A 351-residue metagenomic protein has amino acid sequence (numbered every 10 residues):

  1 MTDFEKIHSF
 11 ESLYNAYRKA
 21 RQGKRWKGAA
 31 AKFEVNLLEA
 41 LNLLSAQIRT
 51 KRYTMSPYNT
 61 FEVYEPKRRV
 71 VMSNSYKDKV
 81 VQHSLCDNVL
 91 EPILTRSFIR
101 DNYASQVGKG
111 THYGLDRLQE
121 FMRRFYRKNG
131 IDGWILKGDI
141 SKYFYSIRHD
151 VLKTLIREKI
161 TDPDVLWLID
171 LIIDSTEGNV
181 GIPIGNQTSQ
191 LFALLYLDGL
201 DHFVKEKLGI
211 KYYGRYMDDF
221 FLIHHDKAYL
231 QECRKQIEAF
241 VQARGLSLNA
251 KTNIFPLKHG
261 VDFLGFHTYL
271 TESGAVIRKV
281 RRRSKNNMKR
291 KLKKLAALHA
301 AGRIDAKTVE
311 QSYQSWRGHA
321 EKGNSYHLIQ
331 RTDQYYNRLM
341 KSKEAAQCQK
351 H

Functional and structural regions predicted by a protein language model:
M1-L152, I160: Conserved two-metal-ion catalytic palm core of "right-hand" nucleic acid polymerases, unifying RNA-dependent RNA
A40, Q47, D116-M217, F221-E238 (+2 more regions): Conserved polymerase palm-domain catalytic core
R52-S56, I210-M217, N287-G302: Short, conserved aromatic-histidine micro-motifs
N74-S75, K79, H83, S175 (+2 more regions): Right-hand nucleic-acid polymerase module
L85, I237, V241: PAPS/PAP-binding and catalytic site of the sulfotransferase fold
T95-R96, E206-Y212, G245-L248: Surface-exposed helix-capping loop/turn segments at secondary-structure junctions
A104-Y113, F221-H224, F255-G260: Beta-rich nucleic-acid/ligand-interaction surfaces
